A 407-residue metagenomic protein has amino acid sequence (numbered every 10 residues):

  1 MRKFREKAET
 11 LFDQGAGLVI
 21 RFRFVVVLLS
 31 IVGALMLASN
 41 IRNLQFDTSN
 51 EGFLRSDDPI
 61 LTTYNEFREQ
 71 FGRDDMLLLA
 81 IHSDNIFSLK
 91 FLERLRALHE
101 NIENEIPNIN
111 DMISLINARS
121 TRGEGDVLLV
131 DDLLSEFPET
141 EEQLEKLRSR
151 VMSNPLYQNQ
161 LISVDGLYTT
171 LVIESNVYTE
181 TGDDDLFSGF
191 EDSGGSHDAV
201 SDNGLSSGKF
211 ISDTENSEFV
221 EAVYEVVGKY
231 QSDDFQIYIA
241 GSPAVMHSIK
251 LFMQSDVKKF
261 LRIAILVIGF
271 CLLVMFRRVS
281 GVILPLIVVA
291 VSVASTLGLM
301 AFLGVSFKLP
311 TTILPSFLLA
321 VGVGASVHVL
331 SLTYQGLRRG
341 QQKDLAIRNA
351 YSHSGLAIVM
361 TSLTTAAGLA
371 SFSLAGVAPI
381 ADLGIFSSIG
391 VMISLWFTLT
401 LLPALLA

Functional and structural regions predicted by a protein language model:
M1-T48, Y178, G208-A407: Membrane-embedded transmembrane helical bundles of large multi-pass transporters/channels
I41-I86, L92, P138-L161: Solvent-exposed, non-transmembrane loop/terminal regulatory segments of multi-pass membrane proteins
L54, I81-K90, I173-T181, N203-T214 (+1 more regions): Structural beta->alpha junctions
R55, G72-M76, P107, D165-T170 (+1 more regions): Extracytoplasmic
L61-Y64, L92-H99, V220, Y224 (+2 more regions): Extracytoplasmic/secreted envelope proteins and their assembly/folding machinery, especially bacterial periplasmic
T62, I109-S207, S248-L251: Extracytoplasmic
M76-A80, I113, T170-E174, Y238-A240 (+1 more regions): Soluble periplasmic/extracytoplasmic beta-strand elements of cell-envelope proteins
A80-H82, R96-R122: Short amphipathic beta-strand/extended segments in non-transmembrane regions
